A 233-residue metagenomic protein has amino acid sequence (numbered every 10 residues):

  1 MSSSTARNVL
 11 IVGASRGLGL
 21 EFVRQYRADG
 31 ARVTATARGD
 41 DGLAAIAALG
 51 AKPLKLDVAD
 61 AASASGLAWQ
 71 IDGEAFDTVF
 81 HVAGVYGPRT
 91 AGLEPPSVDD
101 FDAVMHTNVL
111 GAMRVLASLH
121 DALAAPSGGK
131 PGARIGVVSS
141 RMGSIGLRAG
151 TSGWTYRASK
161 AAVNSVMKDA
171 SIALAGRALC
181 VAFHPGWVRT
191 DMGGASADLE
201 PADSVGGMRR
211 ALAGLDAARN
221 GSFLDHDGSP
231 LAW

Functional and structural regions predicted by a protein language model:
V12, F76-Y86, N108, V137 (+1 more regions): Rossmann-fold scaffold of SDR-type NAD(P)-dependent oxidoreductases
S15, G19-R27: N-terminal Rossmann NAD(P)H-binding glycine-rich loop of SDR-like oxidoreductase domains
Y26-A44: Conserved glycine-rich Rossmann-like NAD(P)H-binding loop of the short-chain dehydrogenase/reductase
A47-A62: Rossmann-fold cofactor-recognition segment
V58-A75: Conserved Rossmann-fold cofactor-binding substructure of NAD(P)-dependent oxidoreductases
S63-G66, G111-S118: Conserved mid-core alpha-helix of short-chain dehydrogenase/reductase
V85-M105, V109, M113-R114, A124-L174: Catalytic loop of short-chain dehydrogenase/reductase
G176, A182-P185, G194-W233: C-terminal helical subdomain
